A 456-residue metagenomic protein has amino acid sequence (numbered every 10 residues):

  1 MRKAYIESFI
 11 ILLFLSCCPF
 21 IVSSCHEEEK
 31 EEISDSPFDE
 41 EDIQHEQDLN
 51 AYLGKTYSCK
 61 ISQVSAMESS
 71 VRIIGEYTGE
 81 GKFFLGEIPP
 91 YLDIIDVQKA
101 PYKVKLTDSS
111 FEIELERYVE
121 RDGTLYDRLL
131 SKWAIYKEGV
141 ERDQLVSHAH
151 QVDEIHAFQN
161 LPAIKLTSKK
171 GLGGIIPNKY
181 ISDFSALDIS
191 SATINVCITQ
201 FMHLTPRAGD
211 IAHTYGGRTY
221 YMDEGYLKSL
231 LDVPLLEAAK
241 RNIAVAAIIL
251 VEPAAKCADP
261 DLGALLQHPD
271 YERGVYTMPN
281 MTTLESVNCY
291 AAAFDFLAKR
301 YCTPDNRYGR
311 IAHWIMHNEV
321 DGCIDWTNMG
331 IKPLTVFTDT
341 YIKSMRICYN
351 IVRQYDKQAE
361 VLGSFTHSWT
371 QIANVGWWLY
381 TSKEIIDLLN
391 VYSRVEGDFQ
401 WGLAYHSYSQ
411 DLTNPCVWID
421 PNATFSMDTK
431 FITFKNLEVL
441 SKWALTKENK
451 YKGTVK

Functional and structural regions predicted by a protein language model:
M1-I10: Bacterial N-terminal signal peptides that target proteins for export
F9-L15, P19: Hydrophobic helical h-region of N-terminal Sec-dependent signal peptides in bacterial secretory/periplasmic proteins
C17-H45: Bacterial Sec-dependent N-terminal signal peptides
P37-N160: Beta-strand-enriched, solvent-exposed domains that form extended recognition/catalytic surfaces
E116-E120, E141, V146-Q200: Boundary/entry segment of secreted carbohydrate-active catalytic domains
A163-I164, A293, R310, V336-K456: Noncatalytic carbohydrate-binding groove/subsite architecture in carbohydrate-active enzymes
G174-A186, F294-T303, L379-Y392: Short, acidic/polar
S190-V375, Q410-D411: Substrate-binding cleft and catalytic face of glycoside hydrolase catalytic domains, especially the flexible beta-alpha
